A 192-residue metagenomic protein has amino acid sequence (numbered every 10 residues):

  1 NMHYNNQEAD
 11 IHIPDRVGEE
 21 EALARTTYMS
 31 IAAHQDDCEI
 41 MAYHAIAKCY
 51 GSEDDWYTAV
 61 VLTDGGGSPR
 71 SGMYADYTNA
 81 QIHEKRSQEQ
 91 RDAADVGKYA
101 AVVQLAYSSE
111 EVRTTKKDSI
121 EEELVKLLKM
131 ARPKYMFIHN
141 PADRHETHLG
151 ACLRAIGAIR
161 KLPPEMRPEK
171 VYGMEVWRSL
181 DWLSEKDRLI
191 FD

Functional and structural regions predicted by a protein language model:
M2-M29, E110-D192: Metal-dependent de-N-acetylase/amidase catalytic core
T27, D55-T58, A101, K170: Residues at the starts of beta-strands that form the adenosine-phosphate
M29-Q81: ATP-dependent adenylation/pyrophosphate-handling site
D36, T63, Q90, V102 (+3 more regions): Divalent metal-coordination and catalytic microenvironments
L62, D92-S108: A conserved beta-strand->alpha-helix junction
N79-E89, K186-D192: Acidic, Ser/Thr-rich peripheral helices and adjacent loops at domain boundaries
I82-G97, R154: Short, solvent-exposed amphipathic alpha-helices that sit in or adjacent to ligand/effector-binding or catalytic
